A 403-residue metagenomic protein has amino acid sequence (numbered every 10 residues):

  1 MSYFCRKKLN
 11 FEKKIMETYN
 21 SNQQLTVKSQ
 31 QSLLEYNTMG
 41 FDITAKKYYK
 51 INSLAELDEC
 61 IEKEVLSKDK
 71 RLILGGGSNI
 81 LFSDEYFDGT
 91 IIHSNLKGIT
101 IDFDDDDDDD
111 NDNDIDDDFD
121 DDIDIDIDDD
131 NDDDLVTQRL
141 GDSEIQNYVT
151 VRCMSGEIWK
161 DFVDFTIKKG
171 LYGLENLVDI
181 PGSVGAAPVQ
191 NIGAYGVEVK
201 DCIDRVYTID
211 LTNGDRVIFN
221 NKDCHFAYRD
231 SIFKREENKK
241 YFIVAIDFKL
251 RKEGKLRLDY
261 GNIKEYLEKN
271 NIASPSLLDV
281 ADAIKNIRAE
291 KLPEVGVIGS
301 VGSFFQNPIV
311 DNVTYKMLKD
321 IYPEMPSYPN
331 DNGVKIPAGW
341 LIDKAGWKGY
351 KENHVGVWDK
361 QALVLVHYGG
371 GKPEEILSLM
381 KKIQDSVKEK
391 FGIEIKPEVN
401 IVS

Functional and structural regions predicted by a protein language model:
S2-Y3, V136: Intrinsically disordered, low-complexity regions enriched in serine, threonine, proline and polar/charged residues
Y3-R6, N10: Short, positively charged and aromatic/hydrophobic N-terminal segments
F11, I15-T212: Anion-binding (especially nucleotide phosphate/pyrophosphate-binding) glycine-rich loop and adjoining beta-alpha core
K28, L34-T38, I80, R216-V366 (+2 more regions): Phosphate/pyrophosphate- and phosphate-bearing ligand-binding catalytic cores of soluble enzymes
L171, P373-I376: Beta-rich strand-turn-strand
